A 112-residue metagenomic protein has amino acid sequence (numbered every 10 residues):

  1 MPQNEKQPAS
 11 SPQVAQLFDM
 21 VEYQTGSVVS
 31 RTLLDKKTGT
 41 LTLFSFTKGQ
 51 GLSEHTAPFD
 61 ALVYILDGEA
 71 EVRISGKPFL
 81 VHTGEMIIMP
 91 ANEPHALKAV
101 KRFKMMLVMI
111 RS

Functional and structural regions predicted by a protein language model:
M1-T38, R73: A short, N-terminal "cap"/entry segment at the start of jelly-roll beta-barrel domains of the cupin/DSBH fold
G26-S27, K37, T42-A57, A91: Conserved short histidine dyad/triad with adjacent acidic residue
T40, E69-E71, P78, P94 (+1 more regions): Structural motif
F59-E71, S75: Glycine- and acidic-residue-biased ligand/ion/polar-headgroup-sensing regions
L66-D67, H82-T83, K101: A cytosolic small-molecule/anion-sensing beta-strand core signal
G76-A91: Short acidic-glycine-tyrosine-enriched beta hairpin
A91-S112: Ligand-binding loop in jelly-roll beta-barrel domains
